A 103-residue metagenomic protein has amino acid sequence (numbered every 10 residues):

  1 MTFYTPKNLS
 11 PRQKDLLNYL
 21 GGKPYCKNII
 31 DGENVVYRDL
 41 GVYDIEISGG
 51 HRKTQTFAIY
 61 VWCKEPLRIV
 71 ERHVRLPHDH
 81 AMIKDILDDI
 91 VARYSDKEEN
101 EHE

Functional and structural regions predicted by a protein language model:
M1-V42, W62-A81, D85, A92-E103: Negatively charged, low-complexity tracts enriched in Asp/Glu with abundant Ser/Thr
S48-R52: Short beta-strand micro-motifs enriched in acidic
K53-K64: Short, well-ordered strand-loop elements centered on a beta-strand within folded domains, enriched for acidic residues
